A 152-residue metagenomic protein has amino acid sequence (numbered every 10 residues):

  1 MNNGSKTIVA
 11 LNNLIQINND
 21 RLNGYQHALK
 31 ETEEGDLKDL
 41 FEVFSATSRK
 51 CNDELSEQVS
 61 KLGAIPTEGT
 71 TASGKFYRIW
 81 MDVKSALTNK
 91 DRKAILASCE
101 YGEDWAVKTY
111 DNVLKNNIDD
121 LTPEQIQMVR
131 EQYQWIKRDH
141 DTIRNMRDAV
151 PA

Functional and structural regions predicted by a protein language model:
M1, D39, A46, P66-D82 (+1 more regions): Charge-rich, acidic-biased intrinsically disordered regions
M1-I8, E33, E57-G63, S85-K93: Short, charged, low-complexity loops and linkers
M1-Q16, R144-A152: N-terminal/domain-start segments enriched in small and hydrophobic, helix-friendly residues, covering either
T7-L14, G35-D53, I95-C99, E124-K137: Alpha-helical scaffold segments that form or flank carboxylate-/histidine-based iron centers
A10-I17, R21-K30, R78-L121, M128: Acidic/histidine-rich alpha-helical segments that form the ligand environment of transition-metal centers
L22, N52, S56-V59, W80 (+5 more regions): A structural signal for well-ordered alpha-helices, especially hydrophobic packing surfaces of coiled-coils
K30, S60, T67, D141 (+1 more regions): Alpha-helical coiled-coil oligomerization motifs
D36-G74, M146: Conserved alpha-helical segments that form or flank metal/cofactor-binding pockets of metalloenzymes
